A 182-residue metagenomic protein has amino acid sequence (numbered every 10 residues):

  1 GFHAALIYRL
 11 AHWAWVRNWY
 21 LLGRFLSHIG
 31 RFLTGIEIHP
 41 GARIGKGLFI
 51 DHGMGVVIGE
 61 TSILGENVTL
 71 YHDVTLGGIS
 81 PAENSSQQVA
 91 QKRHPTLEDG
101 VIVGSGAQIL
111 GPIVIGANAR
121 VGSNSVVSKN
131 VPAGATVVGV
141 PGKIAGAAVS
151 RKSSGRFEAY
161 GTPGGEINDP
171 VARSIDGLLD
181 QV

Functional and structural regions predicted by a protein language model:
G1-E37: A transmembrane-helix-recognition feature enriched in membrane-embedded lipid enzymes and envelope glyco-/phospholipid
R9, R17, R24, R31 (+6 more regions): Arginine residue identity/basic-tract feature
W15-G23, N67-V74, K152-T162: A signal for specific C-terminal beta-sheet/loop modules enriched in small/flexible residues with GP/PG/PP motifs
R31-A145: Structural signal for interior beta-strand "rungs" in well-ordered beta-sheet cores of soluble enzyme domains
V89-I109, V140-V182: C-terminal segments of enzyme domains that contribute to small-molecule binding surfaces
